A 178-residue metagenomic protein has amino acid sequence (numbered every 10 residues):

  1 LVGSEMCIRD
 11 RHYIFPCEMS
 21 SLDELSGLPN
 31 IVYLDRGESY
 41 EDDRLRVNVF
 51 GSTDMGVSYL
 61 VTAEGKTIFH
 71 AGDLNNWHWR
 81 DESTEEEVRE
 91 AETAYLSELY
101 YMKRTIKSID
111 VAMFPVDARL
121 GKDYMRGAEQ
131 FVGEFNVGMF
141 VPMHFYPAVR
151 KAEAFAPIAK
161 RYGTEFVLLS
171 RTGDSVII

Functional and structural regions predicted by a protein language model:
L1-I8: Short, small-residue-biased leader/transition segments that mark boundaries at the very start of proteins
S4, Y13-M19, F69-G72, R89-A91 (+3 more regions): Active-site neighborhood of phospho(di)ester-bond hydrolases with catalytic His/Asp-centered motifs
E5, M102-K103, F131-E134: A general structural signal for stabilizing positions within well-ordered secondary structure
E18-S20, G51-M55, A118-G121, Y146-A148: Short beta->alpha connector loops
G27-Y40, L120, Y124-I178: Binuclear metal-ion centers of metallo-dependent hydrolases, dominated by the metallo-beta-lactamase
N30-S108, R171-I178: Core dinuclear metal-dependent hydrolase active-site scaffold
E85-A91, V111-G133: Active-site-proximal segments of metal-dependent phosphoesterases and phosphodiesterases across multiple
